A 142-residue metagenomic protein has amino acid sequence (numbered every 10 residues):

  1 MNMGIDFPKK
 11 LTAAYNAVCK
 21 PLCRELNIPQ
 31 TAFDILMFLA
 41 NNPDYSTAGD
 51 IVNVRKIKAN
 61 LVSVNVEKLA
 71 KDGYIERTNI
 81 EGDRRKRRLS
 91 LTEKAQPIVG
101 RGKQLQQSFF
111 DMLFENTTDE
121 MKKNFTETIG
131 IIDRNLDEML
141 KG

Functional and structural regions predicted by a protein language model:
M1, D119-G142: C-terminal regulatory/oligomerization modules of transcriptional regulators
M1-L26, D72: N-terminal leader segment of winged-helix/HTH proteins
P8, L36-L39, I129: Hydrophobic structural patches
K10-A14, N60, L89-T92: Short amphipathic alpha-helix starts
L11, Y15-V18, I98-T117, I132-L140: Alpha-helical linker/hinge and terminal dimerization helices associated with HTH transcriptional regulators
A17-L61: N-terminal helix-turn-helix DNA-binding core of bacterial DNA-binding proteins
K68-E127: Charged, amphipathic alpha-helical coiled-coil/dimerization segments
